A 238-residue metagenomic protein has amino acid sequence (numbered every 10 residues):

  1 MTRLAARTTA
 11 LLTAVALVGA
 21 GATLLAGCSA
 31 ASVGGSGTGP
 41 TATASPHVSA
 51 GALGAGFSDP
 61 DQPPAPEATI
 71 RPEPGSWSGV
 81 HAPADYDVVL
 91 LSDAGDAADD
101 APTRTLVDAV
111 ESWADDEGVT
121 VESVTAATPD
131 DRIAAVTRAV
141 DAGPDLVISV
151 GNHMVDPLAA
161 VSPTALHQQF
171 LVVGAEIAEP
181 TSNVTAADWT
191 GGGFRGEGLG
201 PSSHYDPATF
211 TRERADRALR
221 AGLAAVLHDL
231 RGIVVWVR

Functional and structural regions predicted by a protein language model:
M1-A26: Sec-dependent bacterial lipoprotein signal peptides
A26-S32: Bacterial signal peptide processing site
G39-D87: N-terminal low-complexity, Pro/Thr/Ser-rich intrinsically disordered segments that act as propeptides or flexible
P66-D108, W113, V124-A126: Extracytoplasmic "Venus flytrap"
V121-A139: Structural motif
P144-N152, Q169-V173, V234-V235: Periplasmic-binding protein-like
Q168-A215: Ser/Thr/Gly-rich flexible loops in soluble cytosolic domains mediating phosphotransfer, phosphorylation
L199-R238: An alpha-beta-alpha
